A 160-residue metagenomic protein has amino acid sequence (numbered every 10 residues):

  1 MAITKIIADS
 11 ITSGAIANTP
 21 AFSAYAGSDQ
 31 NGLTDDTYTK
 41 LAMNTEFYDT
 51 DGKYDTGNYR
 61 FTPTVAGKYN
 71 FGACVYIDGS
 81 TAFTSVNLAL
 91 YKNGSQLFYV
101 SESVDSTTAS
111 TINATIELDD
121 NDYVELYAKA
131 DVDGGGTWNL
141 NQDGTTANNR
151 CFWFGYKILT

Functional and structural regions predicted by a protein language model:
I3-K5, G14-T160: Extracellular jelly-roll beta-sandwich "head" domains, especially the C-terminal globular C1q domain
